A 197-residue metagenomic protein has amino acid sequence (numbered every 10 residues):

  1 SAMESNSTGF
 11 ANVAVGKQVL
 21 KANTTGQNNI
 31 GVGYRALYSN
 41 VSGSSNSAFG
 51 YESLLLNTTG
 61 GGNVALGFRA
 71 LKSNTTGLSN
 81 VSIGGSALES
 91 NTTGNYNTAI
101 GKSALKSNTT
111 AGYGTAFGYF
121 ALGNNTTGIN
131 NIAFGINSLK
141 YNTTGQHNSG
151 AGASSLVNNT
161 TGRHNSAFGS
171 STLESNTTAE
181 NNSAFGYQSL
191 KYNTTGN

Functional and structural regions predicted by a protein language model:
S1-N197: Glycine- and small/polar-enriched repetitive beta-structure motifs of secreted/surface proteins
